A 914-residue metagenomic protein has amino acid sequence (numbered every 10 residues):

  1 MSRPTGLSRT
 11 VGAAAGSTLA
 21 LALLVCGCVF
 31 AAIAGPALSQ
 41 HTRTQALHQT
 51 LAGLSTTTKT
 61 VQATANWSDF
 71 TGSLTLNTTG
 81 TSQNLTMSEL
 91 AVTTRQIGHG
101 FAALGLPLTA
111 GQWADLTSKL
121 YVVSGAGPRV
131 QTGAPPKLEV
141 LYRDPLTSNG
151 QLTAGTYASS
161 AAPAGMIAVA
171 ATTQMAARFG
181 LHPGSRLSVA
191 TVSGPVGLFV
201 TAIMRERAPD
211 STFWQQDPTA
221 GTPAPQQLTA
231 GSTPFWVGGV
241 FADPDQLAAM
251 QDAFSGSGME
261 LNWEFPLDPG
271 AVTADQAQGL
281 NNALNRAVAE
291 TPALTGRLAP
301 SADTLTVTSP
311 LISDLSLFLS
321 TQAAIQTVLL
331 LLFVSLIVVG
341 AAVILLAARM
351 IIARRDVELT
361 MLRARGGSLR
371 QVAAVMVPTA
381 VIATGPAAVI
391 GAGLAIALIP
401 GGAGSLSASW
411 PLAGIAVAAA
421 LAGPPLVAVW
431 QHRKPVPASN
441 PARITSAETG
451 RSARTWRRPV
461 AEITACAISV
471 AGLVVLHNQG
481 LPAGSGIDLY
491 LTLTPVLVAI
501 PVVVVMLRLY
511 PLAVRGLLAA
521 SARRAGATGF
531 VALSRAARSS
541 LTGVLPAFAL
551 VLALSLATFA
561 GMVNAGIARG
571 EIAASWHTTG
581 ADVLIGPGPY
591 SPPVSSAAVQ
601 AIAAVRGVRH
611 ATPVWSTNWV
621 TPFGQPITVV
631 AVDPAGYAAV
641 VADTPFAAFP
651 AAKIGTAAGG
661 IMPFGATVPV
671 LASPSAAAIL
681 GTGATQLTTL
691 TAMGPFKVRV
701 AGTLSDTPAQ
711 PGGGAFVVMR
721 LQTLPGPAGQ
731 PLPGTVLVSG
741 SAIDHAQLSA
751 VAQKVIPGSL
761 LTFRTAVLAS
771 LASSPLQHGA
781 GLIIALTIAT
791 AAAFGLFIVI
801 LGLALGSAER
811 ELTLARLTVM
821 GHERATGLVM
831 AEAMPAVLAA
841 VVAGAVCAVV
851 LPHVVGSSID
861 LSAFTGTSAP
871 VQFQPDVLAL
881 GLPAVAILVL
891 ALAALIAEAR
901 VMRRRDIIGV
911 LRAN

Functional and structural regions predicted by a protein language model:
M1-G340, L481-T492, V505, S575-V583 (+6 more regions): Membrane transport/envelope proteins' first extracytoplasmic loop
G16, F30-T56, A323, L330 (+9 more regions): C-terminal region of N-terminal signal peptides and the immediate post-cleavage residues of exported proteins
G16-L21, C28-A34, A249-G258, T273-A302 (+11 more regions): Alpha-helical transmembrane segments, especially those used as permease/efflux helices and single-pass anchors
K119-F179, A597-Q600, A604, R609-H610 (+2 more regions): Short beta-strand boundary microenvironments
L329-T360, V372, V377, G561-M562 (+4 more regions): A hydrophobic alpha-helix feature that marks transmembrane segments and, especially, their cytosolic C-terminal ends
M361-I399, R816, H822-V855: Transmembrane alpha-helical interface segments in multi-pass membrane proteins
G472, Q479-A658: Juxtamembrane segments of multi-pass membrane proteins
A532, A536, T818, A863-Q874: Short, membrane-exposed interhelical loops at transmembrane-helix boundaries
